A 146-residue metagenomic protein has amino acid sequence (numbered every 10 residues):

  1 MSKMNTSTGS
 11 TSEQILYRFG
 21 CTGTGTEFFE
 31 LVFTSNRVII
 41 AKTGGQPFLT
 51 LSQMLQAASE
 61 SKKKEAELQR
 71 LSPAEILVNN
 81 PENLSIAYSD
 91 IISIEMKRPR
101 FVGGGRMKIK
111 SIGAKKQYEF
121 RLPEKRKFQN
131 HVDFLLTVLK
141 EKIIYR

Functional and structural regions predicted by a protein language model:
S2-T11, C21-F29, S35-R146: Acidic, Ser/Thr- and proline-rich intrinsically disordered linker/docking segments of eukaryotic scaffolds
